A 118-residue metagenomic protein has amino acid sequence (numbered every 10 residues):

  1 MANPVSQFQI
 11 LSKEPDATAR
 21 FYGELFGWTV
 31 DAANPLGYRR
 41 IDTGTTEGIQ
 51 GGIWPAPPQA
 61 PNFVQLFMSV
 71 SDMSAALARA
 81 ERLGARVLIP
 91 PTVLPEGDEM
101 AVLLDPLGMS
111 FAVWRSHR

Functional and structural regions predicted by a protein language model:
M1-A19, E47-G48, V64-L66, R115-R118: N-terminal beta-strand motif that seeds the catalytic metal site of vicinal oxygen chelate
V5-K13, A56-R82, E99-L104: Vicinal oxygen chelate
S6, D31, L88-I89: A short, local hydrophobic-aromatic micro-motif
I10, L77-A78, L83-R118: Vicinal oxygen chelate
D16, T29-V30, S74: Secondary-structure boundary/capping signal
Y22: Catalytic core of tubulin tyrosine ligase-like
L25-V30, G84-R86: Conserved acetyl-CoA-binding loop of GNAT-fold acetyltransferases
W28-N62, S110-R115: Conserved short beta-strand elements that form part of the metal-binding/catalytic scaffold of enzyme active sites
